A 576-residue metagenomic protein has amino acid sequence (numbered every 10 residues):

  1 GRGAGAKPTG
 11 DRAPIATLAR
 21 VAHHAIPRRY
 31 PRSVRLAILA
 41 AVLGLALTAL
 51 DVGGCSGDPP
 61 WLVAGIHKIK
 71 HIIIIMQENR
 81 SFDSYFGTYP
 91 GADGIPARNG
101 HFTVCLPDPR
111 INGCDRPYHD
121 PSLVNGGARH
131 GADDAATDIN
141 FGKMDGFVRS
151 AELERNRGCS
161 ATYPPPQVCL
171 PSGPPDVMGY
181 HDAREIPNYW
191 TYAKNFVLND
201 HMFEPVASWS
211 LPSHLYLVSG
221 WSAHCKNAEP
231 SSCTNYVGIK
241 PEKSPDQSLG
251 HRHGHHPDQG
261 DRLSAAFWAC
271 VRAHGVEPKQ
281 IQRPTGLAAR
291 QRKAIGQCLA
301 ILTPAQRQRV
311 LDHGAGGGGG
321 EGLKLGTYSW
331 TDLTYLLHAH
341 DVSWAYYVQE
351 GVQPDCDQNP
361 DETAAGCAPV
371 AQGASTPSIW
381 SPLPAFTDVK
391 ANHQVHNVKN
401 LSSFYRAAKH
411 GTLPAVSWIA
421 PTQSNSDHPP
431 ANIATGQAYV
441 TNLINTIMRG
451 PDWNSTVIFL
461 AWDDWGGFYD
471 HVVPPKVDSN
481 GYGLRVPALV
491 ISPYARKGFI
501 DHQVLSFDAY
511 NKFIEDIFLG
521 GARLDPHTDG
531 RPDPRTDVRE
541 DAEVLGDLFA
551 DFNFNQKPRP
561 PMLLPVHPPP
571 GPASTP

Functional and structural regions predicted by a protein language model:
G1-P14, V21: Compositionally biased, low-complexity flexible segments
D11, T17-A19, R28, A305: Serine/threonine-rich, low-complexity intrinsically disordered segments
I26-L39: Bacterial N-terminal signal peptides that target proteins for export
A37-D51: Bacterial N-terminal signal peptides
C55-G275, I281-P576: N-terminal pro-sequences and low-complexity stem/linker regions of secreted or lumenal proteins
